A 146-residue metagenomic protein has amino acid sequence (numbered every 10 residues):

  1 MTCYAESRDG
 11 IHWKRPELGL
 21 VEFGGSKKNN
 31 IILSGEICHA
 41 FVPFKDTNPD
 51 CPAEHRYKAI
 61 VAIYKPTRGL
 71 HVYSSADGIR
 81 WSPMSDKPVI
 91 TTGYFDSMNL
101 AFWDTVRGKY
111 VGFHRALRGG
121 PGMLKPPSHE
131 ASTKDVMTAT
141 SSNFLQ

Functional and structural regions predicted by a protein language model:
M1-N99, W103-Q146: Beta-rich carbohydrate-recognition and catalytic domains
